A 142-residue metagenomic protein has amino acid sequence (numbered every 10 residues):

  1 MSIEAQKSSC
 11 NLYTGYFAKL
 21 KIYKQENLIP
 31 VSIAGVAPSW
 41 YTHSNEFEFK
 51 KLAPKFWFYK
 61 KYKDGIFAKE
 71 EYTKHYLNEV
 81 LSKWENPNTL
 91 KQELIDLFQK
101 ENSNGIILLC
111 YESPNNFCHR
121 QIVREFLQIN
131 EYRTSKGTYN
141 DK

Functional and structural regions predicted by a protein language model:
S2-K142: Residues lining hydrophobic/aromatic ligand-binding pockets adjacent to catalytic sites
